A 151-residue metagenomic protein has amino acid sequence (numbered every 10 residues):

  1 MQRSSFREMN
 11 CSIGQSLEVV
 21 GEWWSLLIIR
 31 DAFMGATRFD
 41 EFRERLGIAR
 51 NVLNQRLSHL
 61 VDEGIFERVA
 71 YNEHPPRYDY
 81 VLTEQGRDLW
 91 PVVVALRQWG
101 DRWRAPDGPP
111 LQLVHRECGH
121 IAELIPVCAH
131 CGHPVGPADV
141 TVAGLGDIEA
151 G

Functional and structural regions predicted by a protein language model:
M1-E8: N-terminal intrinsically disordered/low-complexity leader segments
C11-V52: N-terminal helix-turn-helix DNA-binding core of bacterial DNA-binding proteins
G21, N72-V93: Basic, amphipathic "hinge/linker" alpha-helix immediately C-terminal to the N-terminal HTH DNA-binding motif
L26, E63, V92-W103: Alpha-helical linker/hinge and terminal dimerization helices associated with HTH transcriptional regulators
I29, T37-F42, L57, L89 (+2 more regions): Extended, folded domain segments that form the structural surfaces/walls around functional sites
F39-Y71, P75: Canonical helix-turn-helix DNA-binding module
D101-G151: C-terminal regulatory/oligomerization modules of transcriptional regulators
